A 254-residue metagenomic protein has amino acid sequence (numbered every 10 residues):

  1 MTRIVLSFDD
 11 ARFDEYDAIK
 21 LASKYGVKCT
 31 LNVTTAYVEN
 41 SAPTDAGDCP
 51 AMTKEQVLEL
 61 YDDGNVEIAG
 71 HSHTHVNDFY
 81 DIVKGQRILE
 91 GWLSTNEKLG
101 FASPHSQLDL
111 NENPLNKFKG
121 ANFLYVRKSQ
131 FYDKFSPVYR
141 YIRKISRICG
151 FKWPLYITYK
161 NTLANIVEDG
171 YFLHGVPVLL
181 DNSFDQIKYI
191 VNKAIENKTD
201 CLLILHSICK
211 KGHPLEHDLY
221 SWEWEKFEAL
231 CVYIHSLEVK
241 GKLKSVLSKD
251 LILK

Functional and structural regions predicted by a protein language model:
M1, F135-G175, D218: Membrane-proximal basic amphipathic "stem/tether" segments
M1-D14: Boundary/entry segment of secreted carbohydrate-active catalytic domains
L6-S7, G70, Y80, T162-D169 (+5 more regions): Glycan-processing catalytic domains of CAZymes
D10-F13, D48-Q56, E223-E228: Aromatic- and glycine-enriched glycan-recognition loops and surfaces that form the carbohydrate-binding subsites
E15, T53, D78, I82 (+2 more regions): Aromatic/hydrophobic pocket-lining residues that form the small-molecule binding cavity in soluble enzyme cores
D17-L21, N113-K117, I190: A short acidic, amphipathic alpha-helical/loop segment
K24, E90-L93, Y125-K128, I187-E196 (+1 more regions): C-terminal domain-boundary segment and adjacent tail
Y25-R147, D200, I204-E216, L251: Metal-dependent polysaccharide deacetylase catalytic core of the NodB/CE4 family, i.e., the active-site-bearing domain
